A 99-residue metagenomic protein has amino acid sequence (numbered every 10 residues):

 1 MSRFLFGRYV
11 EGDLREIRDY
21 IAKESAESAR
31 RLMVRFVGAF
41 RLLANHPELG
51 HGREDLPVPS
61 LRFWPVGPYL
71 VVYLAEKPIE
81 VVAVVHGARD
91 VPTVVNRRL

Functional and structural regions predicted by a protein language model:
M1-S60, V94: Basic, Lys/Arg-enriched alpha-helical interface segments
R8, G67, A75-K77: A cytosolic small-molecule/anion-sensing beta-strand core signal
G12, V71, I79: Glycine-centered loop/turn positions within well-structured domains that cap or flank conserved ligand/cofactor-binding
V37, P65-P68: Short Pro/Gly-enriched coil loops immediately N-terminal to beta-strands
H51, P68, A88: Gly/Ser/Thr-rich helix-start
L74-L99: Enriched for short, Lys/Arg-rich terminal
